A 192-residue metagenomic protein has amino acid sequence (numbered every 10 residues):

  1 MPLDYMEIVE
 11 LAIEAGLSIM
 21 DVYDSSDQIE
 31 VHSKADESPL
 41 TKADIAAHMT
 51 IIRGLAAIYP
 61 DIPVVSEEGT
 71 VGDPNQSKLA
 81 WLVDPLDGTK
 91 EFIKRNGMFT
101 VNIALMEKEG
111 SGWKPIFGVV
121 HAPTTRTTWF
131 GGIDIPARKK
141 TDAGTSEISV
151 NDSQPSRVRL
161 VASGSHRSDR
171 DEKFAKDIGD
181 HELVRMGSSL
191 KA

Functional and structural regions predicted by a protein language model:
M1-L86, S168-D177, S189: N-terminal subdomain of lithium-sensitive/metallo-dependent phosphomonoesterases centered on the IMPase/IPPase/PAP
I19, D44, L55, T89 (+3 more regions): Residue-level signal for inorganic ion chemistry
N75-R138: DPxDG-like acidic metal-binding loop motif
G132, G144-S146: Acidic, low-complexity central loop/insert segments
A137-T141, A162: Short hydrophobic/aromatic-rich beta-strand segments that constitute the beta-sheet cores of beta-sandwich/beta-barrel
V150-A192: An extended, acidic
